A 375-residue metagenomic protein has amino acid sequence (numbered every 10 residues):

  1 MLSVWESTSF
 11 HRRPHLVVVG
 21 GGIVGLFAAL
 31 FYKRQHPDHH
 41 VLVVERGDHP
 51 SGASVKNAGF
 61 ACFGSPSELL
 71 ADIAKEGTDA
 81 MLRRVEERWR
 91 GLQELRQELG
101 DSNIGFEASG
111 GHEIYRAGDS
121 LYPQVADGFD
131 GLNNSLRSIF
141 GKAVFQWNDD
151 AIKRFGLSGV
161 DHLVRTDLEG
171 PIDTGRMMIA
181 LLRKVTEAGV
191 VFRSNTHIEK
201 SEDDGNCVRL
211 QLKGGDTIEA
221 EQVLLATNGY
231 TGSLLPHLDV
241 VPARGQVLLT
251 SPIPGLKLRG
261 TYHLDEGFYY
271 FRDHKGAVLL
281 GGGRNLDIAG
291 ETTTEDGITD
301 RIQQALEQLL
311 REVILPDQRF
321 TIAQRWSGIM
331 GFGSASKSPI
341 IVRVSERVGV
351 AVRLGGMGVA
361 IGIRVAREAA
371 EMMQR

Functional and structural regions predicted by a protein language model:
M1-L16, R34-Q35, H39: Extreme N-terminal leader/targeting segments of oxidoreductases
K33-K56: Glycine-rich FAD pyrophosphate-binding loop
G52-E86: Glycine-rich active-site loop/strand segments that organize a redox cofactor
S67-I73, Q97-R183, A188: Flavin (FAD/FMN) cofactor-binding and adjacent substrate-gating region of FAD-dependent oxidoreductase domains
V191-V208: A conserved short coil-to-beta-strand element within the FAD-binding core of flavoproteins
L212-R259: Central helical "cap/lid" subdomain
P254-L256, T292-G328: Flavin-binding catalytic cores
P316-R375: C-terminal catalytic lobe of FAD-dependent flavoproteins
